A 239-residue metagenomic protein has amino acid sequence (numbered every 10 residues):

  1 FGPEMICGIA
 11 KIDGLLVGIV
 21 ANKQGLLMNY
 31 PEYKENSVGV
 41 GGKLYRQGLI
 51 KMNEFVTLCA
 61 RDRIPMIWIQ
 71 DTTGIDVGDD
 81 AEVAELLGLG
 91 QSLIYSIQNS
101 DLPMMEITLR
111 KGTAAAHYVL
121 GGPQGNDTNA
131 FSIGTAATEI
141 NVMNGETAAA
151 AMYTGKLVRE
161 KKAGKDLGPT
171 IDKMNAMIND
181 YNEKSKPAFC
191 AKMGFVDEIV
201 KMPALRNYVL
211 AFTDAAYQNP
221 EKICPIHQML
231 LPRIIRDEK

Functional and structural regions predicted by a protein language model:
F1-K239: Ligand-binding clefts of soluble mixed alpha/beta catalytic domains
